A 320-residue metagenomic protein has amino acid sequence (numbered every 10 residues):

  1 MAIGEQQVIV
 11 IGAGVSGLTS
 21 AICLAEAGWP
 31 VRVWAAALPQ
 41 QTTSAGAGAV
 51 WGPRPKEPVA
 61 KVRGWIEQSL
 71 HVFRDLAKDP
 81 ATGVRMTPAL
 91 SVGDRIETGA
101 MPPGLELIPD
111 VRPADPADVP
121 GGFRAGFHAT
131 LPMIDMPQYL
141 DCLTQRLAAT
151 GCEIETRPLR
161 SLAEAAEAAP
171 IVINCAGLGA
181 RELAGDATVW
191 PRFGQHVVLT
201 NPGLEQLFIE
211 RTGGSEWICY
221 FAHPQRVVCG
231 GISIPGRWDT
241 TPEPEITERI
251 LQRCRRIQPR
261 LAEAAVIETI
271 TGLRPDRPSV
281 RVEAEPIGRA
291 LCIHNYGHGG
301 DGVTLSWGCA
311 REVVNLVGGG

Functional and structural regions predicted by a protein language model:
V8-R32: N-terminal Rossmann-like FAD-binding beta1-loop-alpha1 element of flavoenzymes
E26-A45: Glycine-rich FAD pyrophosphate-binding loop
G48-P53, T87-G93, R181-R211, L251-L261 (+1 more regions): Central beta-strand plus flanking loop segment that forms part of the substrate or channel wall within the catalytic
P58-Q68, G126-C142, T241-I246, T304-L305: Short beta-strand to alpha-helix junction loop
D75-G151, R277: Flavin (FAD/FMN) cofactor-binding and adjacent substrate-gating region of FAD-dependent oxidoreductase domains
C142, A264-G320: C-terminal catalytic lobe of FAD-dependent flavoproteins
C152-A166: A conserved short coil-to-beta-strand element within the FAD-binding core of flavoproteins
V189, P202-E205, P224-V228, I234-P275 (+1 more regions): Flavin-binding catalytic cores
